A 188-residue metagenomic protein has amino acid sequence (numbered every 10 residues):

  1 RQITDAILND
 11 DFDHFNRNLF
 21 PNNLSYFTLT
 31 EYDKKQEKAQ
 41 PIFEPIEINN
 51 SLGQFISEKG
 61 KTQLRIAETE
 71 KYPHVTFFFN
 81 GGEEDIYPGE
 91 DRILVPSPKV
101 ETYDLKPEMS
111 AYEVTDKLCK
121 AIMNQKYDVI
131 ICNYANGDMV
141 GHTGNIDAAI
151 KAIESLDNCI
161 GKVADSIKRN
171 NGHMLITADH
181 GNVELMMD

Functional and structural regions predicted by a protein language model:
R1-D188: Feature captures the catalytic ectodomains and active-site-proximal regions of enzymes that hydrolyze or transfer
